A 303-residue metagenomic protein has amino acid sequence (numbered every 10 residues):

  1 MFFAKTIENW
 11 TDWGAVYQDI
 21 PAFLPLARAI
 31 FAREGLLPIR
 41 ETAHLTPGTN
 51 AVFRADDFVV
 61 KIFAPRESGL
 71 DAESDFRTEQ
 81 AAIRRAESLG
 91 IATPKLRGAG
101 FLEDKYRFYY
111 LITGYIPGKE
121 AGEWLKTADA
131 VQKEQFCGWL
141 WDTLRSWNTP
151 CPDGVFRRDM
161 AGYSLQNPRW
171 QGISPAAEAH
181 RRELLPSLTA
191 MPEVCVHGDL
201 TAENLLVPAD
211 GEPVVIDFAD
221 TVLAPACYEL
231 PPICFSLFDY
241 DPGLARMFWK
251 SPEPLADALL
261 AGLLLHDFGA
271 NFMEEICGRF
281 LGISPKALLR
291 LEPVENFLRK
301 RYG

Functional and structural regions predicted by a protein language model:
M1-P38: Juxta-kinase regulatory segment immediately upstream of eukaryotic protein kinase catalytic domains
T11-V16, R66-D75, G243, I276-K286: Short, flexible/disordered intra-domain loops and linkers
D19-E34, F101, Q132-G138, S146-G198 (+3 more regions): An alpha-helical support segment within catalytic cores of ATP-dependent transferases
E41-V155: ATP-binding pocket architecture of kinase catalytic cores
T46-D56, R182-Y228: Active-site acidic catalytic loop and adjacent metal/ATP-binding pocket of ATP-dependent phosphoryl transfer enzymes
K61-I62, R97-G98, M160, C195-G198 (+2 more regions): Short beta-strand segments
A128-A130, V214, P231-I233: Glycine-rich, phosphate-binding/catalytic loops in enzymes
C227-A256, G262-P293: Active-site activation/catalytic loop segments of kinase-like enzymes and analogous catalytic loops in related
